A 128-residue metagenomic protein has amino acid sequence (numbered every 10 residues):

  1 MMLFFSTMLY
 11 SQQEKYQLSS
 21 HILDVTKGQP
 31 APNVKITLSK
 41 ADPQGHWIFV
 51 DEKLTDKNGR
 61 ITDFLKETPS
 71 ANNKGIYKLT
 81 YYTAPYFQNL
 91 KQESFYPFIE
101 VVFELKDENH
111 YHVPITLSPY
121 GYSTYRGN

Functional and structural regions predicted by a protein language model:
M2-A31, K40, W47, T124: Beta-strand-rich domain onsets/edges
V25, S39-P43, A84-Y86, Y120: Short coil/turn motifs at secondary-structure junctions
Q29, T37, L54-D56, T68: A generic structural motif
K35-S39, K78-T80: Beta-strand signatures of extracellular beta-sandwich domains
Q44-F64: Short, acidic Ser/Thr/Gly-rich low-complexity loop/linker segments typical of extracellular and cell-surface proteins
V50-L54, K66-P69, N89, E100-F103: Beta-strand-rich interaction surfaces with strong enrichment in secreted/lumenal proteins
T62-G75: Short Pro-Gly-centered beta-turn/loop motif in secreted/extracellular proteins
K74-N128: Feature of secretome-associated and extracellular-like proteins
